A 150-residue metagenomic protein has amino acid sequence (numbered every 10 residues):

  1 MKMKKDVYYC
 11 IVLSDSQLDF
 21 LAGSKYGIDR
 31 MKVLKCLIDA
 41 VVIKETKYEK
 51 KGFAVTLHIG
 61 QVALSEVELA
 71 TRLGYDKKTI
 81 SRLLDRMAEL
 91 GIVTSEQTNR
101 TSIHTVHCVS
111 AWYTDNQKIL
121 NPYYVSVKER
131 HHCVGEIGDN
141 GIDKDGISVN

Functional and structural regions predicted by a protein language model:
M1-M3, A111-N150: Charged low-complexity intrinsically disordered patches
M1-V67: Short recognition helix of helix-turn-helix/winged-helix DNA-binding domains
D6-V7, T46, L73, N121-P122 (+1 more regions): Intrinsically disordered, low-complexity segments enriched in small/polar residues
L18, R100, A111-Y113: Generic "edge-of-domain/loop-turn" microfeature
V41-T105: Winged helix-turn-helix DNA-binding recognition segment
H107-V109: Short loop/turn motifs enriched for small/polar and acidic residues
